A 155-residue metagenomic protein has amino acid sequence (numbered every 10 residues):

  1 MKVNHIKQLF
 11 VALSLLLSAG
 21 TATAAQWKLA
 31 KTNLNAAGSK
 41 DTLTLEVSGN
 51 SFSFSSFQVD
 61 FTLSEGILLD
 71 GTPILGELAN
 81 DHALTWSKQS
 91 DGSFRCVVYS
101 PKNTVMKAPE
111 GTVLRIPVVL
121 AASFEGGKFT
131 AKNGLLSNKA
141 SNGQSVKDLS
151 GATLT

Functional and structural regions predicted by a protein language model:
M1-K2, T155: Accessible peptide chain termini
K2-F10: Bacterial N-terminal signal peptides that target proteins for export
V11-S18: Bacterial N-terminal signal peptides
T23-T155: Acidic, low-complexity intrinsically disordered segments
